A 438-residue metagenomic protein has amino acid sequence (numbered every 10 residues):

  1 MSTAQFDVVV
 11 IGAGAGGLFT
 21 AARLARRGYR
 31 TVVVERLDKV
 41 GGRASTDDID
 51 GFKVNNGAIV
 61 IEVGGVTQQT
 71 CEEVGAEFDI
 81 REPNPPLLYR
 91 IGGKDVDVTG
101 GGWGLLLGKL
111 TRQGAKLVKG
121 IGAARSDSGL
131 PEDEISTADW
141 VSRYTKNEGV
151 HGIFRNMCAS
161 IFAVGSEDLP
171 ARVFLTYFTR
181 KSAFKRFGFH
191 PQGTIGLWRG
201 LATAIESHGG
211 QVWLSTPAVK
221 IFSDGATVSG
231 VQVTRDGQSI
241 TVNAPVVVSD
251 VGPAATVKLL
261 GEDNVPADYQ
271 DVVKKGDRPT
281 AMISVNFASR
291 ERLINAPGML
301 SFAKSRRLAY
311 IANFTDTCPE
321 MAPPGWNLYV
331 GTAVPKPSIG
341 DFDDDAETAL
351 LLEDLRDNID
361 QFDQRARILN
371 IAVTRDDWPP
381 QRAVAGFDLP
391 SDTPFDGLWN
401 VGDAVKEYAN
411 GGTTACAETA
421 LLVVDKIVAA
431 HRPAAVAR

Functional and structural regions predicted by a protein language model:
F6-V33: N-terminal Rossmann-like FAD-binding beta1-loop-alpha1 element of flavoenzymes
A25-I49: Glycine-rich FAD pyrophosphate-binding loop
G51-L130, R143, R155-N156: Dinucleotide-binding Rossmann-like beta1-alpha1 core, especially the glycine-rich loop that anchors the ADP
E73-F78, L88-V96, K146, E206-S207 (+2 more regions): Feature captures the FAD/FMN-dependent oxidoreductase FAD-binding
L107-Y177, F184-G188: Rossmann-like flavin
Y177-Q238: Helical element adjacent to the flavin cofactor pocket in flavoenzyme catalytic cores
V219-N327, S338-I339: Mid-domain catalytic core of redox enzymes that form a hydrophobic substrate pocket/lid adjacent to a catalytic redox
F314, P319-R438: Conserved flavin/dinucleotide-binding core of flavoenzymes
